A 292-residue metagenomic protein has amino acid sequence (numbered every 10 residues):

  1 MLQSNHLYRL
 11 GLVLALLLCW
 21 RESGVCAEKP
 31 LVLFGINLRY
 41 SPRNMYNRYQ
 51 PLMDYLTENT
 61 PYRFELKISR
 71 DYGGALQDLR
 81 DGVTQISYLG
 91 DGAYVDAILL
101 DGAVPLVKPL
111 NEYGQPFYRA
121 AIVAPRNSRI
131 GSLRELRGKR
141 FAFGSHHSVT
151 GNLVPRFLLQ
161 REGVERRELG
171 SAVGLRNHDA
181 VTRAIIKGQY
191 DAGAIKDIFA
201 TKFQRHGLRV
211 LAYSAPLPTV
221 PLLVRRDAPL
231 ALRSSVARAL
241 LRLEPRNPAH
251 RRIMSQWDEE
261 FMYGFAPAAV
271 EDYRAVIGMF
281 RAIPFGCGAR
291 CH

Functional and structural regions predicted by a protein language model:
G11-C19: Bacterial N-terminal signal peptides
A27-V95: Extracytoplasmic small-molecule ligand-binding "clamshell" domains of the periplasmic binding protein/Venus flytrap
P30-P42, R134-G151: Short loop->beta-strand "edge-of-pocket" segments that line small-molecule binding or catalytic clefts across diverse
P30-P51, V224-H292: An extracytoplasmic/periplasmic, membrane-proximal ligand-sensing/linker region
G73-S87, L100, R134, N177-Y190: Short helices/loops that flank or line small-molecule/ion binding pockets
A97-P109, K202-Y213: Ligand-binding "clamshell"
V107-S132, P221-R226: Hydrophobic/proline-rich hinge and linker segments of small-molecule sensing/allosteric domains, predominantly
S128-R129, K139-R238: Pocket-lining segment of extracytoplasmic ligand-binding domains
